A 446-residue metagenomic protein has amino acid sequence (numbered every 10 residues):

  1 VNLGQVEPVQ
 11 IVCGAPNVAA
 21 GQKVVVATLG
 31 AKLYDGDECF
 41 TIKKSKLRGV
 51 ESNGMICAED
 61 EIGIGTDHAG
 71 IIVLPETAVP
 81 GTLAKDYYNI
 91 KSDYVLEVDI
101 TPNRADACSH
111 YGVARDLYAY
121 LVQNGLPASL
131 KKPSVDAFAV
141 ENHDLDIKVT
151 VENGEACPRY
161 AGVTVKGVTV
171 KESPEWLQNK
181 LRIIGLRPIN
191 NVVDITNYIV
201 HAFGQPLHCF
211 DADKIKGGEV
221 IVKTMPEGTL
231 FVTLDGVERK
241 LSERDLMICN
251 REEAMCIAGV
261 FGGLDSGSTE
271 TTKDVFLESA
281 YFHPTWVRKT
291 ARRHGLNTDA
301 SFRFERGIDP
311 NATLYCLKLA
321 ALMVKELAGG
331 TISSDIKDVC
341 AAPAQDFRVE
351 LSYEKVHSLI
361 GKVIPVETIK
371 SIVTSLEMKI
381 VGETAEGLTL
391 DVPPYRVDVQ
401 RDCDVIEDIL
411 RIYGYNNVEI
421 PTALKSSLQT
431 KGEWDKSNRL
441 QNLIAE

Functional and structural regions predicted by a protein language model:
V1-E141, F276, G295, D299 (+3 more regions): Phosphate-backbone binding interfaces of nucleic-acid-interacting proteins
V1-V12, Q178, I183, T196-D265: Conserved mixed alpha/beta core segments that line enzyme active sites in large multi-domain catalysts
A15-V26, P102-V122, G185-C209, E252-T272 (+4 more regions): Conserved phosphate/anionic-ligand binding catalytic regions in large, soluble enzymes, centered on
D60-E61, D67-A69, E76-T77, S134 (+2 more regions): Conserved catalytic alpha/beta cores of large enzymes that bind or transform nucleotide phosphates and polynucleotides
G81-T101, D144-I183, V287-F304, V349-E350 (+1 more regions): Residues forming anionic-ligand binding surfaces in small-molecule and nucleic-acid pockets of primarily soluble enzymes
L117-E152, A328-V356, V363: Terminal amphipathic helices with adjacent charged low-complexity linkers/tails
S129-T229, N442: Glycine/proline-enriched, intrinsically flexible loops and inter-domain linkers
V349-E446: Extended, well-folded interaction surfaces typified by the phenylalanyl-tRNA synthetase beta subunit core
